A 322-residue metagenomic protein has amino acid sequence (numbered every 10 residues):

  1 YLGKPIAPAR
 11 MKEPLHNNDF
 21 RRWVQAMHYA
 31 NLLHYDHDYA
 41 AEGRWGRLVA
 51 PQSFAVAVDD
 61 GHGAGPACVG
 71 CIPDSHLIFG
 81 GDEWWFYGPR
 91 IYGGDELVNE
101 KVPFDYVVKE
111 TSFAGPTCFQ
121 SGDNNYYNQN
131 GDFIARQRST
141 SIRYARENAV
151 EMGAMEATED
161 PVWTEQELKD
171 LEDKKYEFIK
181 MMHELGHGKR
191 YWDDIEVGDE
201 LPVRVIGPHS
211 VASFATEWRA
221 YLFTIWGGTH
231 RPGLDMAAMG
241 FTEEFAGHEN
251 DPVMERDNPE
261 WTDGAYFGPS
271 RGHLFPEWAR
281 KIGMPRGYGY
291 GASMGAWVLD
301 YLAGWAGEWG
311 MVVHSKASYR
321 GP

Functional and structural regions predicted by a protein language model:
Y1-G81, N148-W309: Hot-dog-fold acyl-thioester-processing enzymes
H76, A114-C118: A generic structural micro-feature
G80-E96, D105-A114, I142-Y144, H314-P322: Active-site beta-strand->loop segment that positions catalytic residues and contacts the acyl thioester
N99-K101, V203: A generic structural signal for residues embedded in beta-strands
V102-E110, G207-S210: Short, charged beta-turn/beta-strand-edge "cap" motif at the junction between a beta-strand and an adjacent loop
C118-Q129: A short beta-strand signature
G131-F133: Residue-level signal for glycine
A135-Q137, P202: A structural microfeature
